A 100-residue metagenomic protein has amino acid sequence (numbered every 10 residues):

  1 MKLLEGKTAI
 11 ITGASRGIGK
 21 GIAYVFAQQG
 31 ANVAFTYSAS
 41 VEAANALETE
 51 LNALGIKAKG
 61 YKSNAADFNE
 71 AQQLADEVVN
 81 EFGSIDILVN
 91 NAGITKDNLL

Functional and structural regions predicted by a protein language model:
T8, S15-G17, S40: Conserved glycine-rich cofactor-binding loop
T8-I11, L88-V89: Conserved hydrophobic beta-strands of the Rossmann-like cofactor-binding core in SDR/related NAD(P)H-dependent
G13, G17, G21, T95: NAD(P)H-binding Rossmann-fold N-terminus in SDR/SDR-like oxidoreductases, specifically the glycine-rich beta1-alpha1
F26: Aromatic pocket-lining residues of Rossmann-like dinucleotide-binding sites
Q29-A46: Conserved glycine-rich Rossmann-like NAD(P)H-binding loop of the short-chain dehydrogenase/reductase
V41-E42, K62-D76: The beta1-alpha1 cofactor-binding region of Rossmann-like NAD(H)/NADP(H)-dependent oxidoreductases
L54-K57, E77-N90, K96: A glycine-rich helix->loop->beta "capping" turn within Rossmann-like NAD(P)(H)-dependent oxidoreductase domains
Q72, T95-L100: Conserved mid-core segment of classical short-chain dehydrogenase/reductases
